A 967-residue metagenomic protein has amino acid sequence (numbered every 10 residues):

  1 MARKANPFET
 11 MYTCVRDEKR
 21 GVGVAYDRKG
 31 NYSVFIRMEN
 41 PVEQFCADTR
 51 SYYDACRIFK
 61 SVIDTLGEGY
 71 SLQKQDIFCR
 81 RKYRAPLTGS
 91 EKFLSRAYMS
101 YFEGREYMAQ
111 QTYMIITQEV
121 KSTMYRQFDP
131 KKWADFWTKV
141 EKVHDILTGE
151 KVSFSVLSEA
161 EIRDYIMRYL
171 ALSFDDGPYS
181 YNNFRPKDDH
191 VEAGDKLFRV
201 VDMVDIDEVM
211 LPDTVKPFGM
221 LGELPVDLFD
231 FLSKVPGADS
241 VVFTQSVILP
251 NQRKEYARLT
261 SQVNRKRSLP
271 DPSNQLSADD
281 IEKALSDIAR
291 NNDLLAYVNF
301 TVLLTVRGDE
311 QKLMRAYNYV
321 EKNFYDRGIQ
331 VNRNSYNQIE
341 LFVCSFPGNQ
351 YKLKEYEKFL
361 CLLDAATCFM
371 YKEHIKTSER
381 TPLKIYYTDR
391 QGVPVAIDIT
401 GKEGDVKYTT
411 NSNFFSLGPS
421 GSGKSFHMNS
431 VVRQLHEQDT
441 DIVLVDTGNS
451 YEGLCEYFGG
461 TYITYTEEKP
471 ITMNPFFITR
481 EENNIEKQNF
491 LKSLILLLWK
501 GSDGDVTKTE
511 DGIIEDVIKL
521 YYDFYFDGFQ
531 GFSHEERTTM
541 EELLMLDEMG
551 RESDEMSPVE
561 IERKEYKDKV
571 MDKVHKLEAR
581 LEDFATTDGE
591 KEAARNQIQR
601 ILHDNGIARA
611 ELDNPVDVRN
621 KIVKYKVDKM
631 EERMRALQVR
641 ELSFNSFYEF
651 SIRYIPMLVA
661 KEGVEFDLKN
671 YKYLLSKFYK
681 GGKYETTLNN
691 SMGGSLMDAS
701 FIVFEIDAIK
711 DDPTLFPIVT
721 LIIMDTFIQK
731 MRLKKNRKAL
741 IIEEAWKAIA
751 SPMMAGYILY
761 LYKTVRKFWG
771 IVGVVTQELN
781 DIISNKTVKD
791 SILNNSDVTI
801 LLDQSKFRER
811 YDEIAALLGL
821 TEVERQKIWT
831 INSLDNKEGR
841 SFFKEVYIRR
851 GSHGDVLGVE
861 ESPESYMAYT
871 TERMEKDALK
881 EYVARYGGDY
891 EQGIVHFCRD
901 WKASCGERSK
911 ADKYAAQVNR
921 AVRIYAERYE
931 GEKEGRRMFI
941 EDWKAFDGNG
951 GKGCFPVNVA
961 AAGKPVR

Functional and structural regions predicted by a protein language model:
M1-E373: Extended, folded cores of ATP/NTP-driven motor/assembly subunits in large transport and secretion machines
A2-M11, D164, R168-N274, Q338-M370 (+6 more regions): C-terminal regions of RecA-like/P-loop NTPase motor modules
E39-A47, N299-R307, T410-G421, N429-R433 (+5 more regions): Glycine- and acidic
N40-V42, D76-F78, Q118-V120, G308 (+7 more regions): Short, flexible loop/turn elements at secondary-structure junctions
T49-E68, I329-Q330, E340-V395, T447-T461 (+8 more regions): P-loop NTPase motor domains
V393, G401-S422, F426-R433, I442-Y451 (+3 more regions): Conserved P-loop NTPase motor cores
S557-N620: Acidic, metal/ion-handling microdomains and their immediate structural contexts
